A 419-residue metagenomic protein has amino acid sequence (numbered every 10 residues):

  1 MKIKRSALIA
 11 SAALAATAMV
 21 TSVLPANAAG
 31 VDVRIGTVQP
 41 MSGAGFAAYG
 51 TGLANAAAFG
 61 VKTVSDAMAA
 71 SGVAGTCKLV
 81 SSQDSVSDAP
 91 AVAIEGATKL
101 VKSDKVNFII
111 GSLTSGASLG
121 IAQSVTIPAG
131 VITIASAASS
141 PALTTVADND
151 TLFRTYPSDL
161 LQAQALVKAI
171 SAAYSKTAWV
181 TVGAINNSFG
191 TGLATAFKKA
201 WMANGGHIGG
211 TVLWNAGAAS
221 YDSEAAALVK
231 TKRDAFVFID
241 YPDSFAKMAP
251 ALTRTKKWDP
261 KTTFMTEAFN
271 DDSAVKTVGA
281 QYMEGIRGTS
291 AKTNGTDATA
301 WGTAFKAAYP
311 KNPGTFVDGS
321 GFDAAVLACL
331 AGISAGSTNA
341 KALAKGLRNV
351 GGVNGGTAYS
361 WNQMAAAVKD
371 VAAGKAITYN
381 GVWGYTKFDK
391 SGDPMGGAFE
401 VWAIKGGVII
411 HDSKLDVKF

Functional and structural regions predicted by a protein language model:
K2-S11, L24-F419: Extracytosolic ligand-binding ectodomains
S11-T21: Bacterial N-terminal signal peptides
